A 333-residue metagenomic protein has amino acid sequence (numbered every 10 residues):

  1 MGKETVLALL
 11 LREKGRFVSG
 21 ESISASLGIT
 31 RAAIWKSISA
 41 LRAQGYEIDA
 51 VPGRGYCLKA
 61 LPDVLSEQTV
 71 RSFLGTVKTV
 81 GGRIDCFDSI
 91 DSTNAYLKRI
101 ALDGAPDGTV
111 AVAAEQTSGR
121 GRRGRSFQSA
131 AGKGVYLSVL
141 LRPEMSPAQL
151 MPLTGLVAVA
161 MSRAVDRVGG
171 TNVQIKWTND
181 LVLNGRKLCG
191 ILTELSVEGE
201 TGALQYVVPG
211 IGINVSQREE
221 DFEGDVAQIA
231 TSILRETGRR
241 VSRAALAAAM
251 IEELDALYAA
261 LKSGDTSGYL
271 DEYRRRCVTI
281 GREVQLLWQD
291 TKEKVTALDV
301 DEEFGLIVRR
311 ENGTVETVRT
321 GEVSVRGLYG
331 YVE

Functional and structural regions predicted by a protein language model:
M1-T30, S39, A43, P147-V173 (+1 more regions): Long, positively charged amphipathic alpha-helical accessory segments at protein N-termini or as interdomain linkers
G2-D166, K187-C189, V241, V315: N-terminal lobe of the biotin/lipoate ligase/transferase fold
D88, I175-W177: Short loop/edge segments at beta-strand edges and connector loops that shape dinucleotide/nucleotide cofactor-binding
